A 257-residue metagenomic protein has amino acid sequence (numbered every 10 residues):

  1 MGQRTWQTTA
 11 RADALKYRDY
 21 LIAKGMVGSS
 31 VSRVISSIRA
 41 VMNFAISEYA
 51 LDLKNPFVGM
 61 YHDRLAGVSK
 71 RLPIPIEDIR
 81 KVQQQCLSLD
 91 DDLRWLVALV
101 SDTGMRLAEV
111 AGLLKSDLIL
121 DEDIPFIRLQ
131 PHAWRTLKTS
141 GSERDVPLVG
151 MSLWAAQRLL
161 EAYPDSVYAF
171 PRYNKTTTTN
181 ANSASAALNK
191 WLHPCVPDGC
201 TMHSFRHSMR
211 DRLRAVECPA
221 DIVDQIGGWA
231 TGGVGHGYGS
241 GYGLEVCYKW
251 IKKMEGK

Functional and structural regions predicted by a protein language model:
M1-K70, Q84-Q85, V196: N-terminal core-binding DNA-recognition domain of tyrosine recombinases/integrases
G28, S32-S36, D52, P56-L113 (+2 more regions): Basic, Lys/Arg- and aromatic-enriched nucleic-acid-binding interface segment
N43-L53, V100-I124, A220-Q225: Short, charged phosphate-coordinating catalytic segments
A98, D102, E109, S183 (+1 more regions): C-terminal catalytic core of tyrosine-transesterase DNA break-rejoin enzymes
G112-A156: Conserved tyrosine-mediated DNA breakage-rejoining catalytic core shared by Y-recombinases
L118-I124, D198-G199, C218-G239: Short, polar N-cap/turn motifs at the start of nucleic acid-interacting alpha helices
A133, K175-T176, G227-K257: Catalytic-site neighborhood detector that most strongly recognizes the C-terminal catalytic loop/helix of tyrosine
V149-D198: Active-site/catalytic core of tyrosine-dependent DNA strand-transfer enzymes
